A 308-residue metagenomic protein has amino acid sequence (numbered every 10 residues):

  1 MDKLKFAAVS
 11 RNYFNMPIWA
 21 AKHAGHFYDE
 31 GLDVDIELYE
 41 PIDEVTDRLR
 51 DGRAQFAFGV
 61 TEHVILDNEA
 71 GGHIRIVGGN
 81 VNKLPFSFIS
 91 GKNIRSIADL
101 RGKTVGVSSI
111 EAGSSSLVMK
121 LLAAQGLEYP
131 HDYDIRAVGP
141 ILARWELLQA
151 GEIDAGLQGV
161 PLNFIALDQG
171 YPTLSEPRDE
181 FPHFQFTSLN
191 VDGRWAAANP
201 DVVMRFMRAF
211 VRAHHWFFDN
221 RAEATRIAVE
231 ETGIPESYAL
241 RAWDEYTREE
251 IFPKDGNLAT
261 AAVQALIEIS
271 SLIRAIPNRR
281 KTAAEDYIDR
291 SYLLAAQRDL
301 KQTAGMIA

Functional and structural regions predicted by a protein language model:
D2-H131, I135-A137, L147-A150, D154-V160 (+3 more regions): Short, glycine-/small- and polar/acidic-enriched structural segments that line small-molecule recognition paths
W19, I65, M119, F164-L167 (+3 more regions): Predominant activation on well-ordered alpha-helical scaffold segments within soluble catalytic domains
E30, A112-H131, A209-R241, A295-K301: Ligand-binding clefts/hinges and TM-proximal coupling segments of bilobed small-molecule sensing domains
V45, R144, I251: A short acidic, helix-capping loop that chelates divalent metal ions and anchors anionic groups
E62, A143, L147-T232: Pocket-lining segment of extracytoplasmic ligand-binding domains
N199-N278: Secondary-structure end/capping motifs
S271-A308: Conserved C-terminal helix/tail region of periplasmic/extracytoplasmic solute-binding proteins
